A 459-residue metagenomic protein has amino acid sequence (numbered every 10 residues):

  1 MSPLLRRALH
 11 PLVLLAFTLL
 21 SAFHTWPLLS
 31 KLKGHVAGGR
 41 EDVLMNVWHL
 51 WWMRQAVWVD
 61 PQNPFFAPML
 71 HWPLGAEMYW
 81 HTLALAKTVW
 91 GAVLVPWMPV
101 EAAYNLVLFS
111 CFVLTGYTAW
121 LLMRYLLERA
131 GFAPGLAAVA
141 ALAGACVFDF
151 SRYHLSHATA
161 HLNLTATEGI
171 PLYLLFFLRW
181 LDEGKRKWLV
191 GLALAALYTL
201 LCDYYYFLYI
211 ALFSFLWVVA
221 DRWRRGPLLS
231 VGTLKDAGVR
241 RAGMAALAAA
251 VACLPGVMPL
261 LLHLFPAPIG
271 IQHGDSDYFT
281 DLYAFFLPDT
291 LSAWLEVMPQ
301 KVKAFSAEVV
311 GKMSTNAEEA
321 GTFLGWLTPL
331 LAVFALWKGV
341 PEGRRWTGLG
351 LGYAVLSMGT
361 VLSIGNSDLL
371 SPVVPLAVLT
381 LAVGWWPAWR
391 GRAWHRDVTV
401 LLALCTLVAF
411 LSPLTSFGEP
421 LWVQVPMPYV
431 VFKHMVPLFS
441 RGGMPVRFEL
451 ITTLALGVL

Functional and structural regions predicted by a protein language model:
S2-P3, V251, L324-V355, V374-S412 (+1 more regions): Hydrophobic, aromatic-rich transmembrane alpha-helices and their immediate juxtamembrane boundary segments
H10, G135-A140, K185-G191, P341-Y353 (+3 more regions): Membrane-interfacial loop-to-transmembrane alpha-helix junctions, especially the N-terminal start
H10-T18, L194, G232-M258, S276-D277 (+2 more regions): Hydrophobic alpha-helical membrane-interfacial segments at the cytosolic entry of transmembrane helices
F17-S21, V107-L126, P134-R224, A242-P259: Membrane-embedded helix bundles of polyisoprenyl
S21-G116, C146, S151-E168, S276-T315 (+2 more regions): Membrane-interface coil-to-helix junctions
L106-L114, L164-Y173, A211-L212, L324-T328 (+2 more regions): Membrane-embedded alpha-helical segments of multi-pass membrane proteins, especially the transmembrane helices
M244-G274, L282, P288, L295-E296: Membrane-lumen/periplasm interface segments of specific transmembrane helices in polyprenyl phosphate-linked
S367-L379, Q424, Y429-L459: Hydrophobic/aromatic-rich transmembrane helices and adjacent perimembrane loops
